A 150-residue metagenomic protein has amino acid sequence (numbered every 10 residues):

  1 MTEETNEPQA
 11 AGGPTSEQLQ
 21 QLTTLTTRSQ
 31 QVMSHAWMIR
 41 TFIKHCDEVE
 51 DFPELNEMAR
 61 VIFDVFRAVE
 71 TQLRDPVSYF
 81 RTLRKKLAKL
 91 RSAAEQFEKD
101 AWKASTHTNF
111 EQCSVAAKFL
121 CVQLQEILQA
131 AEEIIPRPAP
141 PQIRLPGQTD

Functional and structural regions predicted by a protein language model:
M1-G12, P140-D150: Intrinsic disorder/low-complexity signal
T2-N56, S114, C121, I127-L128: Long amphipathic alpha-helical segments with strong coiled-coil/leucine-zipper propensity
Q18, L25, P76, L83 (+2 more regions): Amphipathic alpha-helical coiled-coil segments and their boundaries
S29, L83, L87-L90, F110-S114: Hydrophobic packing residues in well-ordered alpha-helices of helical domains and bundles
V32, I39, L90, F97 (+1 more regions): Short, structured motif recognition centered on aromatic/hydrophobic residues
W37-K89: Amphipathic alpha-helical interaction modules
A94-D150: Amphipathic alpha-helical binding modules
